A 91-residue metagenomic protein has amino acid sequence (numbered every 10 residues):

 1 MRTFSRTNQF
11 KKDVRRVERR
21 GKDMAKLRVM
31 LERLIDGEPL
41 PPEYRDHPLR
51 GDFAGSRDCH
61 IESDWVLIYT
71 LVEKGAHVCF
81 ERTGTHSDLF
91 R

Functional and structural regions predicted by a protein language model:
M1-W65, V72-T83, S87-R91: Basic, Lys/Arg-enriched alpha-helical interface segments
